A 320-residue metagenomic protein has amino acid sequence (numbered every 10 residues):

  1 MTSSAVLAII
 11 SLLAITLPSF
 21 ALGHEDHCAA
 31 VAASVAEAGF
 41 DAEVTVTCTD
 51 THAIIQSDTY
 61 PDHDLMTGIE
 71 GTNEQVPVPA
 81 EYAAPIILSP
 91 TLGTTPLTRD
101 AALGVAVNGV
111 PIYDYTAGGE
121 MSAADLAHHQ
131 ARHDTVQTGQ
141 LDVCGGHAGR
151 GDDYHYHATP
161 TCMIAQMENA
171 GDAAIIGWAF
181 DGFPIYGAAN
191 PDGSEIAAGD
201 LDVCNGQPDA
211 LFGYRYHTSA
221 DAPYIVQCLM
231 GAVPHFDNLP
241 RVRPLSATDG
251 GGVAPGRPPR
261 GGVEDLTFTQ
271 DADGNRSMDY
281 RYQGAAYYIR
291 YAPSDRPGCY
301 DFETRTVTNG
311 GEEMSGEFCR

Functional and structural regions predicted by a protein language model:
V6-T16: Bacterial N-terminal signal peptides
L22-E74, Q166-N169, A173-P297, T308-G310: Extracellular glycan/ECM-engagement signal in secreted proteins
L22-Q137: Solvent-exposed N-terminal domain segments of exported/luminal and surface proteins
E81-A83, A102, L141, G151-H155 (+4 more regions): Extracellular structured ligand-interaction cores
P90-L92, T116-G118, A158-C162, A189-P191 (+3 more regions): A mature extracytoplasmic/lumenal domain signature
A106-Y113, R150-M163, A210-P223: Extracellular/lumenal glycan-associated surfaces
V107-G145, D172-C204: Short, flexible domain-boundary/linker segments around small modular repeats
S294-R320: Extended, charged low-complexity segments that frequently continue into or abut oligomerization scaffolds
